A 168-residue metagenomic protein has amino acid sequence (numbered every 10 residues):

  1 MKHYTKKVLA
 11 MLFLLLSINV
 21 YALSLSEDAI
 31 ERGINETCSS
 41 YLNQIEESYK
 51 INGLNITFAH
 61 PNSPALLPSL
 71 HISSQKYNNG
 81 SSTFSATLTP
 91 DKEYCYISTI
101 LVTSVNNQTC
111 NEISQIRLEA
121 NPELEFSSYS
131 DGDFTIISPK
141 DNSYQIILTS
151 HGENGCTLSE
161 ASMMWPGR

Functional and structural regions predicted by a protein language model:
M1-L9: Bacterial N-terminal signal peptides that target proteins for export
S17-N19: N-terminal signal peptide c-region/cleavage motif recognized by signal peptidases
L23-T87: N-terminal secretory signal peptides
L25, I34-N43, E119, S130-Y144 (+1 more regions): Non-cytosolic coordination micro-motifs
E31, N35-C38, C95, N106-C110 (+1 more regions): Intrinsic low-complexity repeat tracts in disordered regions, enriched in small/polar residues
S63-I100, D141-R168: Amphipathic N-proximal alpha-helical interface segments
Y77-D131: Long, charged/polar, surface-exposed segments that mediate recognition or autoinhibition
